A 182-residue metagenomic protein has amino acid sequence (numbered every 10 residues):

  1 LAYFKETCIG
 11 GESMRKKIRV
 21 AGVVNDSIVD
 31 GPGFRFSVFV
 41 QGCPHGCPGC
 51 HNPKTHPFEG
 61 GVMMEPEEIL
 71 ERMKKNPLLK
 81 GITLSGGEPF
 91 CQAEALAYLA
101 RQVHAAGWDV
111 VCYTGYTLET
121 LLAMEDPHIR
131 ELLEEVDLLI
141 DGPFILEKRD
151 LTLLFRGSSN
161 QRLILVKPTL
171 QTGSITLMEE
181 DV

Functional and structural regions predicted by a protein language model:
Y3-F4: Aromatic (phenylalanine/tyrosine) cluster motif
I9-F39, P48, N52-F58, I175-T176 (+1 more regions): N-terminal [4Fe-4S]-dependent radical SAM core
R15-A21, F34, N52-L132: Conserved Radical SAM active-site core
V24, P143, K167: Residues at the C-termini of beta-strands that transition into short coil/loop
H45: Glycine-centered loop/turn positions within well-structured domains that cap or flank conserved ligand/cofactor-binding
K75-T83, I140-L146, L170-V182: Conserved C-terminal portion of the radical SAM core fold that forms the substrate/S-adenosylmethionine-binding
Q92-H104, V111, R149-V182: P-loop/Walker A phosphate-binding loop and immediately adjacent motor/lid segment at beta-alpha junctions
D137: Receiver (REC) domain switch/active-site residues of two-component response regulators
